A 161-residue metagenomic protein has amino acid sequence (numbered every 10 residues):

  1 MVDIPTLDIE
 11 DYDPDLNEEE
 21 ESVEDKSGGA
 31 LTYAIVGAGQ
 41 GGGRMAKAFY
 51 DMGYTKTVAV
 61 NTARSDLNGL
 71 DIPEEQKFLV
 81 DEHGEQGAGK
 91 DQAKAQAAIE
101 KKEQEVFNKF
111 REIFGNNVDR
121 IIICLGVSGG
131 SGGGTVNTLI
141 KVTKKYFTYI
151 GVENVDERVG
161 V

Functional and structural regions predicted by a protein language model:
M1-V161: Tubulin/FtsZ superfamily GTPase core signature
